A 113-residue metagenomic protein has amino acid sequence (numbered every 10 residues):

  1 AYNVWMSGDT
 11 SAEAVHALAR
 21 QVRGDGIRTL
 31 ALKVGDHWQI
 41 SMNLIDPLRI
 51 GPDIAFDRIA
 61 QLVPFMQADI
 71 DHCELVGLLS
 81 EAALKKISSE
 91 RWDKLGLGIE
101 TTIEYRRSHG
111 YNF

Functional and structural regions predicted by a protein language model:
A1-F113: Long, contiguous binding/interaction regions
